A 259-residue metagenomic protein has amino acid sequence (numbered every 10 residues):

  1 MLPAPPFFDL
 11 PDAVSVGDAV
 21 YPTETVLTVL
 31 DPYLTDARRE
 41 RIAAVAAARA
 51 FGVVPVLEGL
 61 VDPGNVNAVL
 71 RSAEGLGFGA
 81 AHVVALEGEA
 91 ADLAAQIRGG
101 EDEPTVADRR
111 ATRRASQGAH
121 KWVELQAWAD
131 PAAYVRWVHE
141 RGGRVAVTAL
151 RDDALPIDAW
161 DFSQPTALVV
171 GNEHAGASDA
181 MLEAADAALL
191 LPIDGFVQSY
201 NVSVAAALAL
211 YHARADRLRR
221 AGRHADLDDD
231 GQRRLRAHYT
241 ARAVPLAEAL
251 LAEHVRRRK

Functional and structural regions predicted by a protein language model:
P3, F7-F8, D18, L27-T28 (+3 more regions): RNA substrate-binding interface of SAM-dependent RNA methyltransferases
V69, D161-F162, M181: Structural alpha-helical scaffold elements that stabilize or flank donor/cofactor-binding regions in carbohydrate
G79, T166, D186: Conserved acidic residues
L86-G88, E173-A175, I193-V197: Short, acidic/turn-prone active-site loops that include or flank metal/cofactor- and phosphate-binding residues
I157-A159, P165, A175: Long, low-complexity hydrophobic alpha-helices enriched in A/L/V/I and glycine
G176-A180: SF2 helicase motor core recognition
L182-G231: Structured adenosyl-cofactor binding patch, chiefly the S-adenosyl-L-methionine
